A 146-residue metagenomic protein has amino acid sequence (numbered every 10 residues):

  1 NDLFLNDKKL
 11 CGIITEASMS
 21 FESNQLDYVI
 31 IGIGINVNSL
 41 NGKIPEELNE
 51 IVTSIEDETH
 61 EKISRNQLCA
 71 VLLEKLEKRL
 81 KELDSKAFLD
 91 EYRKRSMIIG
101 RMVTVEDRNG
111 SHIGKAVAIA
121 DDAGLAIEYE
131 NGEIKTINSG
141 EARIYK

Functional and structural regions predicted by a protein language model:
L5-K146: Long, positively charged amphipathic alpha-helical accessory segments at protein N-termini or as interdomain linkers
